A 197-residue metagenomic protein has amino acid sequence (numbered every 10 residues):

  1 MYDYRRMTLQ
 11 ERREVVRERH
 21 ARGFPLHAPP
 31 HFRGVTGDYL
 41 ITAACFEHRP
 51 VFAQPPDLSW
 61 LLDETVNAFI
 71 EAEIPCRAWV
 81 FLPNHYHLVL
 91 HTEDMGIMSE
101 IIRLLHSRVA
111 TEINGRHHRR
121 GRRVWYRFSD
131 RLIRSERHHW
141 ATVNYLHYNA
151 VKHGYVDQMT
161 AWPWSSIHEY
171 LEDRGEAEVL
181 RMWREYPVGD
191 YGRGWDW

Functional and structural regions predicted by a protein language model:
M1-W197: Short catalytic/metal-binding and nucleic-acid-binding patches
